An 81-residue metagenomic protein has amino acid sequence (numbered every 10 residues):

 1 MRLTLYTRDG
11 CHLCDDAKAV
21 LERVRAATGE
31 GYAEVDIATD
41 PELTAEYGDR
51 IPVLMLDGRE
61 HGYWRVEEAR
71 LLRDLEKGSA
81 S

Functional and structural regions predicted by a protein language model:
M1-R23: Local sequence-structure signature of Cys/Sec-based thiol-disulfide redox active-site neighborhoods
T4-Y6, A38, M55: Conserved beta-strand segments that form the floor/walls of ligand-binding pockets within enzyme and binding domains
D16-A19, E46-D49, V66: Generic recognition of short, well-ordered alpha-helical segments
A26-A27, A38, R59, V66-S81: Non-globular targeting/processing and membrane-anchoring segments
E30-P41: Thiol-based oxidoreductase modules, predominantly thioredoxin-like and allied folds used for disulfide exchange
T39-P52: Short Fe-S-cluster ligation motifs
P52-E60: A short, hydrophobic beta-strand/beta-hairpin element that forms part of a small beta-sheet core
